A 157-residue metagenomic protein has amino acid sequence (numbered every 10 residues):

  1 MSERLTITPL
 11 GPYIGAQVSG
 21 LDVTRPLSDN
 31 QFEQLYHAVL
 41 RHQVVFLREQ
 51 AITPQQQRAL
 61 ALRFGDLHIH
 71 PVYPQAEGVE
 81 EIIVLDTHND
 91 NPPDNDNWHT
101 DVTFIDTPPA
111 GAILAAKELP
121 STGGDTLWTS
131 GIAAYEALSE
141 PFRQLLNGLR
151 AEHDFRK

Functional and structural regions predicted by a protein language model:
S2-K157: Non-heme Fe(II) oxygenase catalytic core, chiefly the N-lobe of the double-stranded beta-helix
